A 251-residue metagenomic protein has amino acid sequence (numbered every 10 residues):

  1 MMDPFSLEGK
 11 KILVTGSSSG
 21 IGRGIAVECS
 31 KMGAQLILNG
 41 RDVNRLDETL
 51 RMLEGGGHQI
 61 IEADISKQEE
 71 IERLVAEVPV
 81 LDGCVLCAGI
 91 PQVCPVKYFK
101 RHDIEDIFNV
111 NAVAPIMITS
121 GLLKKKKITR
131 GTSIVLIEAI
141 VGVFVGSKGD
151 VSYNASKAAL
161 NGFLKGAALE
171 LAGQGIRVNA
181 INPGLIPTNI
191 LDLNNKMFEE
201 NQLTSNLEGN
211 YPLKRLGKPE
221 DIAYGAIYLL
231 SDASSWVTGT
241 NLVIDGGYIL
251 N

Functional and structural regions predicted by a protein language model:
M2-D3, I227, T238-N251: Short C-terminal tail/terminal secondary-structure segment of NAD(P)H-dependent dehydrogenase/reductase domains
S18-G20: Conserved glycine-rich cofactor-binding loop
P95-V96, D103-F108, L203, L207: Substrate-binding pocket helix/loop in short-chain dehydrogenase/reductase
V135-A159, L164-G173, L185-I186: Catalytic loop of short-chain dehydrogenase/reductase
A172, R177, V237-G239: Short, small/polar-rich loop/turn modules that mediate ligand/substrate recognition or access, typified
A180, Q202-A233, V237, G246: C-terminal helical subdomain
P183-L193: Short, flexible catalytic-loop segment of classical short-chain dehydrogenase/reductase
